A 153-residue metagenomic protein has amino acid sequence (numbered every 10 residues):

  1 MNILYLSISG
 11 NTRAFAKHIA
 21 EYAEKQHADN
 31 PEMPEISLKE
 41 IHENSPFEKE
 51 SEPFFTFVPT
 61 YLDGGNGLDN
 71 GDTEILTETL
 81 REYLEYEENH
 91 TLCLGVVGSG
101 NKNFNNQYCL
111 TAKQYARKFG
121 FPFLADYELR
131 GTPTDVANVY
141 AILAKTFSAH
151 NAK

Functional and structural regions predicted by a protein language model:
M1-T73, E78: N-terminal beta1-alpha1-beta2 submodule of the flavodoxin-like/Rossmannoid cofactor-binding fold
S51-K153: FMN-binding flavodoxin-like domain, especially the glycine-rich phosphate-binding loop
